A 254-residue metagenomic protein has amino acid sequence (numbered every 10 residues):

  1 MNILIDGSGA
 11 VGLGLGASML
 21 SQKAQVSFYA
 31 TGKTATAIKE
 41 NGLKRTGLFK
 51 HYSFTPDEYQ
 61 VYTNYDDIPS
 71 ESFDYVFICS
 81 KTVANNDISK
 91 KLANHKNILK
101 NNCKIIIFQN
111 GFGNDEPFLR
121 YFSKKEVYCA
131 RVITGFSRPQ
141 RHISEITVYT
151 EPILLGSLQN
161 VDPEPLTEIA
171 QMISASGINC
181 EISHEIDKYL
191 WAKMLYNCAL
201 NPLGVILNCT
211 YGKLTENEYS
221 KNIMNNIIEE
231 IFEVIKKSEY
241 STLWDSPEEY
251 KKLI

Functional and structural regions predicted by a protein language model:
M1-F54: NAD(P)+-binding Rossmann beta1-loop-alpha1 motif at the extreme N-terminus of oxidoreductases
N2-L4, S27, K104-I106, Y128 (+2 more regions): A structural signal for isolated positions on well-ordered beta-strands in alpha/beta enzyme cores
A30-G32, F49, T63-Y65, Q109 (+3 more regions): Residues at the C-termini of beta-strands that transition into short coil/loop
T34-A37, N114-E116, P163: Short, charged/polar "capping" segments at the starts of alpha-helices and the immediately preceding loops
F54-I143: Rossmann-like NAD(P)(H) cofactor-binding subdomain of soluble oxidoreductases
H95, Y121-E126, R141-D245: Internal alpha-helical scaffold of NAD(P)-dependent oxidoreductase catalytic cores
S246-I254: Short, intrinsically disordered, charge-balanced linker/junction segments flanking boundaries in proteins
